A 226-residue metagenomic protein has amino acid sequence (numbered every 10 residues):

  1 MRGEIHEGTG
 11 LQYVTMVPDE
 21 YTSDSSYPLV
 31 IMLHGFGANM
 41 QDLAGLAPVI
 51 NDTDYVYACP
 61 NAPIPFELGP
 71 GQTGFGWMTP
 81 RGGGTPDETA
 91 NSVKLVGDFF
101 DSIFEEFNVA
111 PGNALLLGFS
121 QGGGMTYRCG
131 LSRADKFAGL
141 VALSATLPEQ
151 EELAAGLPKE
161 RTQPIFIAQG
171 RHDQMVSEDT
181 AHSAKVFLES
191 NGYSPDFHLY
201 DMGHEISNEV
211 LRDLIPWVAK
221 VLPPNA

Functional and structural regions predicted by a protein language model:
E4-V109, N113: Serine-hydrolase catalytic machinery in alpha/beta-hydrolase-like enzymes
Y27, P111-G112, E160-I165, N191-Y193: Short, proline-enriched alpha-helix->beta-strand connector loops that line the catalytic pocket of alpha/beta-hydrolase
H34-F36, L117-F119, G170: Conserved alpha/beta-hydrolase "nucleophile elbow" surrounding the catalytic nucleophile
V49-D52, G156-T162: Short, conserved loop/helix-junction motifs that constitute active-site signature segments in enzyme catalytic cores
P60-N61, L117, V141-S144, A168 (+1 more regions): Alpha/beta-hydrolase-fold catalytic nucleophile elbow
F104, G112-E160: Primarily recognizes the serine-hydrolase "nucleophile elbow" in alpha/beta-hydrolase and SGNH/GDSL folds
F166, E178-A226: C-terminal catalytic histidine-bearing segment of alpha/beta-hydrolase fold enzymes
F166-Q169, D173: Short beta-strand/loop motif that positions the catalytic acidic residue of the alpha/beta-hydrolase fold
